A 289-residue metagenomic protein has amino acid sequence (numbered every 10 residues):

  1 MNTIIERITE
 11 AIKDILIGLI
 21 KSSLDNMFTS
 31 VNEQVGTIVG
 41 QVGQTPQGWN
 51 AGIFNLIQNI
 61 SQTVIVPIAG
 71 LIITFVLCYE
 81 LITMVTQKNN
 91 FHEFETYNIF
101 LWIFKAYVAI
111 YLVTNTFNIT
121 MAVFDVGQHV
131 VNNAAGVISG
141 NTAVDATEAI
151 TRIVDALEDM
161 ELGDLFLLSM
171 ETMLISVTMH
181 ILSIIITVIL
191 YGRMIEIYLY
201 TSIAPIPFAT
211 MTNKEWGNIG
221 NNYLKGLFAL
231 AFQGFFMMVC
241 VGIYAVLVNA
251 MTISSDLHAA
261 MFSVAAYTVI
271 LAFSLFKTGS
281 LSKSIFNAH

Functional and structural regions predicted by a protein language model:
M1-I72, Q87-Y97, Y107-T178, G217-N222 (+2 more regions): Gly/Ser-rich, low-complexity
P67-Y79, I197: Hydrophobic alpha-helical transmembrane segments
I73, S169, S183, T187: Short, contiguous, pocket-lining structural segments that sit at or immediately flank catalytic/ligand-binding sites
T74-C78, V113-T120, V188, G192 (+5 more regions): Alpha-helical transmembrane segments of polytopic integral membrane proteins, especially the permease/helical cores
L81-F94, S183-T187, E215-W216: Membrane-water interface regions at transmembrane-helix termini and the short interhelical loops of multi-pass membrane
N98-F100, E196: Cytoplasmic-side transmembrane-helix entry/capping segments in multi-pass membrane proteins
W102-K105: Elongated alpha-helical scaffolds
S183-L190, M194-I197, T201-C240: Extended serine/threonine-enriched, polar tracts that run as long, contiguous segments within proteins
